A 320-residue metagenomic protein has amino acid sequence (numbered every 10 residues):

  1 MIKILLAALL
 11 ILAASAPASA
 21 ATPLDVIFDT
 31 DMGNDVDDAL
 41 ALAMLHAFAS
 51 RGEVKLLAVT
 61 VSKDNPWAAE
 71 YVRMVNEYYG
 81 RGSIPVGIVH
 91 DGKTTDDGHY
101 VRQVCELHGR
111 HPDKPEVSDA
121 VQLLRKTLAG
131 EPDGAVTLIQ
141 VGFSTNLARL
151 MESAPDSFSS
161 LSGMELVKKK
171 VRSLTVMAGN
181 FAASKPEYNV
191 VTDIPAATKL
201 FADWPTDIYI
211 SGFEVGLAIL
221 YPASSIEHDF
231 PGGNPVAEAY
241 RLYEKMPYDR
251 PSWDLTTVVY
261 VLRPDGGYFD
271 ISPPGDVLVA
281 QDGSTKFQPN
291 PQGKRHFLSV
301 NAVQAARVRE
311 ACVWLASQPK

Functional and structural regions predicted by a protein language model:
I4-A14: Sec-dependent N-terminal signal peptides
A20-K320: N-terminal acidic, glycine/proline-rich low-complexity segments
